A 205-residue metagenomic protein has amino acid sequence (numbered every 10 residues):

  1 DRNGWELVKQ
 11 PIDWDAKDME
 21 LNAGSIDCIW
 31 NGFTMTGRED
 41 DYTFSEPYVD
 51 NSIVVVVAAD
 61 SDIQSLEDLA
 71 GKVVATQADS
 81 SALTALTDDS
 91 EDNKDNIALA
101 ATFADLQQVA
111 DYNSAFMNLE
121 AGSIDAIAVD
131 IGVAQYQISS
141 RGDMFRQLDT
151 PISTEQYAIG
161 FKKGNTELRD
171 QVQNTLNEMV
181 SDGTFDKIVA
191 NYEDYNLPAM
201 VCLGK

Functional and structural regions predicted by a protein language model:
D1, F33-T34, N51-A110, I131-Q135: Bilobed "Venus flytrap"/periplasmic-binding protein-like clamshell domains and structurally analogous long
D1-N3, E67-D68, K72-S81, A158-L197: Extended ligand-binding regions for polar small-molecule ligands
G4, A23-G24, E39, D50-S52 (+6 more regions): Extracytoplasmic
E6, S81-L106, R146-Q147, N177-K205: Ligand-binding clefts/hinges and TM-proximal coupling segments of bilobed small-molecule sensing domains
E6-D68, P151: Acidic, polar ligand-binding/catalytic clefts
L7-M19, S61, A101-M117, E155: Short helix-initiation/N-cap motifs at beta->coil->alpha
A16, G32-D41, A85-D88, N113 (+1 more regions): A ligand-binding cleft/hinge motif common to bilobed small-molecule-binding domains
V49-V57, I131, Q135-N177, Y195-K205: Periplasmic-binding protein-like
